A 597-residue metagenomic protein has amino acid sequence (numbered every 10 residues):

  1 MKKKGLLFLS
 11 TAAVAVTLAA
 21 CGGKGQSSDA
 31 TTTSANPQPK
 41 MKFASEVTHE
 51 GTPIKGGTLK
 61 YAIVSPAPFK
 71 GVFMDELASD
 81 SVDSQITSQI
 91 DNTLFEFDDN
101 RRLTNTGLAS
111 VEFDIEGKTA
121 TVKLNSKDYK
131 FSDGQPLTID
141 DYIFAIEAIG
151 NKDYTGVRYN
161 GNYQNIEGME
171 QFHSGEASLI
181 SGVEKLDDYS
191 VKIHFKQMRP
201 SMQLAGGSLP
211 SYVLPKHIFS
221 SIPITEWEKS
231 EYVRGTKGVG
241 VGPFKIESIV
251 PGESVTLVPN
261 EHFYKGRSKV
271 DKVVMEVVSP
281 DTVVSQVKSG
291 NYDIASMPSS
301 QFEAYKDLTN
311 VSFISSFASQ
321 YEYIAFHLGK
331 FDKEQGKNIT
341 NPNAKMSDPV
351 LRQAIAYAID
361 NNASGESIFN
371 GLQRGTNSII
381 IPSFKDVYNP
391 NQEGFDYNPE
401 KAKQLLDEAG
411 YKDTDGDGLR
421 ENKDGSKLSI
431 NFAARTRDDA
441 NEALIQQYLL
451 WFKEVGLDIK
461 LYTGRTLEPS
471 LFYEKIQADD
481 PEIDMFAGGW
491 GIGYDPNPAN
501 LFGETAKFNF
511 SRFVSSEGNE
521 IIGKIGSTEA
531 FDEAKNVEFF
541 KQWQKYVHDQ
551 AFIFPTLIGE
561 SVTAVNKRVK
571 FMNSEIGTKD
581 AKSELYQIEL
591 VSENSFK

Functional and structural regions predicted by a protein language model:
L59-I115: N-terminal lobe/hinge region of extracytoplasmic solute-binding protein
Y61, P251, K412-G489, S561: Ligand/substrate-recognition segments at binding pockets and active sites
V82, A109-R158, A344-M346: Aromatic- and charge-enriched surface segment that lines or borders ligand/interaction sites
Y159-S221: Surface-exposed binding/hinge segments that line and control ligand-binding clefts or catalytic entry sites
G207-K265, K272, P399, Q404: Gly/Pro-rich hinge or "lid" segments in bacterial periplasmic/extracellular proteins
Y232-G235, P259-Y305, D458: Ligand-site clamp/hinge motif
E261, A356-Y388, A440, L444-L449 (+1 more regions): Detector for C-terminal structural segments
K345-L450: Append "and occasionally in soluble cytosolic enzymes with long acidic Gly/Pro-rich linkers
